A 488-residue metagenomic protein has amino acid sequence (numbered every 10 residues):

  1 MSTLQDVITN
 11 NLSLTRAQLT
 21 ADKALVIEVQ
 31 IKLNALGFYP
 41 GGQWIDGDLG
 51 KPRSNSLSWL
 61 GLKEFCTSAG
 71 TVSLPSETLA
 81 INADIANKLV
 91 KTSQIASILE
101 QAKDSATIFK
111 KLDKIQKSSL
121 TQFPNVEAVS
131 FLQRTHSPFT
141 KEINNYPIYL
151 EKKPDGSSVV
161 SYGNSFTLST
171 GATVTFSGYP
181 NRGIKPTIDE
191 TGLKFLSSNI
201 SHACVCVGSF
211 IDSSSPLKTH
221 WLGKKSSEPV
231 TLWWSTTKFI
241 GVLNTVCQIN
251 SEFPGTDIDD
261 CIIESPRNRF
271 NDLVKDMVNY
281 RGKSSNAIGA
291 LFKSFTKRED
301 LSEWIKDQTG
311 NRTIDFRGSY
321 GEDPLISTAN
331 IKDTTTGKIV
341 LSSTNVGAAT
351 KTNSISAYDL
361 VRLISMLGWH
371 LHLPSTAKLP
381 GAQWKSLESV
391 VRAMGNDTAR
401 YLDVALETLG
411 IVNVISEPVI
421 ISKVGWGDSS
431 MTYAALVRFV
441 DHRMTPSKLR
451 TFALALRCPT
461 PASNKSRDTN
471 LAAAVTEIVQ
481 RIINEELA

Functional and structural regions predicted by a protein language model:
M1-K110: Cell-envelope/ECM-targeting effectors and their regulatory/trafficking segments
D22-V29, R53, S58-G61, I81-I85 (+13 more regions): Stable alpha-helical elements in mature extracytoplasmic
I31, A35, L243-S251, R362-W369: Short glycine/serine- and small hydrophobic-enriched flexible loop segments
G70-D84, C247-K275: Short, well-structured active-site flanking segments
E100-I188, T352, V361-A488: Structured C-terminal helix/loop/strand segments within mature extracytoplasmic catalytic/sensor domains
V160-S201, D257-V361, S365-L373: Active-site-adjacent helix/loop patches that line small-molecule binding or acyl-intermediate pockets
L196-P229: Short, conserved catalytic-motif segment at the N-terminal edge
T231-G255: Active-site SXXK
